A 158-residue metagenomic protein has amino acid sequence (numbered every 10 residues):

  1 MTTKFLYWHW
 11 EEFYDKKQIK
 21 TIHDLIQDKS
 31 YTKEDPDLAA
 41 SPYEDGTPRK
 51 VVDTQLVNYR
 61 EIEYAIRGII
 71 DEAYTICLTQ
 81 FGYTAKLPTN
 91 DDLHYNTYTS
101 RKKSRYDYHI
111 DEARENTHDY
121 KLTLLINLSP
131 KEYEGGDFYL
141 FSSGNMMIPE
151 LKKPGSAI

Functional and structural regions predicted by a protein language model:
M1-K86: Non-heme Fe(II)/2-oxoglutarate
R67-D71, T75-I158: Catalytic core of non-heme Fe(II) oxygenases with the double-stranded beta-helix
